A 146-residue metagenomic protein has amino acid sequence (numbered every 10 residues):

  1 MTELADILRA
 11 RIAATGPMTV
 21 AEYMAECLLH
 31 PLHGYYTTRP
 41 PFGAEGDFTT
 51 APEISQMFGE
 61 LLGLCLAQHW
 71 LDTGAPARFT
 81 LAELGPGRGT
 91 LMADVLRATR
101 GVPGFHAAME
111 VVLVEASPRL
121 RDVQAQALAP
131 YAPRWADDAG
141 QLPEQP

Functional and structural regions predicted by a protein language model:
M1-L84, R88-E144: Rossmann-like AdoMet
